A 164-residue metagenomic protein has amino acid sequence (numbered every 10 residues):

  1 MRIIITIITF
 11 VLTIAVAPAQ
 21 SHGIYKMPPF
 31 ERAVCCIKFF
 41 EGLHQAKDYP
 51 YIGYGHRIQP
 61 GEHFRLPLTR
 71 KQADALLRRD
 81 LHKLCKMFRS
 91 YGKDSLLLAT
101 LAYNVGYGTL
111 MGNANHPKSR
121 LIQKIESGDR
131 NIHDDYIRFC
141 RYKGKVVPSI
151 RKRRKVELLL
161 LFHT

Functional and structural regions predicted by a protein language model:
I5, T9-P18: Hydrophobic h-region of N-terminal signal peptides that target proteins for export in Gram-negative bacteria
P18-H44, H56-E62, L68-M87, Y107-T164: Long, amphipathic alpha-helical surface segments
Q45-Y49, M87-L97, D135: Surface-exposed patches in mature extracellular/periplasmic domains of secreted proteins
Y49-I52, H56: Early exported N-terminus immediately downstream of N-terminal targeting peptides
S95-T109: Short N-proximal segments of mature Sec-exported proteins
